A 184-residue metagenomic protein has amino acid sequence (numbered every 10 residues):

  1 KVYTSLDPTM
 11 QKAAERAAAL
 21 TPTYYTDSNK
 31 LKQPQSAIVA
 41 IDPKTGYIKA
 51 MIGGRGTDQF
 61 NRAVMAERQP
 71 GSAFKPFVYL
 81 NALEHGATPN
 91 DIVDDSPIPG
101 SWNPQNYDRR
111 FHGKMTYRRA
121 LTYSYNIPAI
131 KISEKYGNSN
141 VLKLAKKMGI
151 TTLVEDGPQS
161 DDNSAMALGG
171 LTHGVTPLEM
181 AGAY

Functional and structural regions predicted by a protein language model:
K1-D27: Conserved, well-ordered alpha-helix/loop/beta-strand core segments that scaffold catalytic motifs
K1-S5, T26, F60-R68, P104-R110 (+3 more regions): Second-shell loop/turn segments in exported
V2, Y24-Q35, N90, L153-M166: Surface-exposed patches in mature extracellular/periplasmic domains of secreted proteins
A14, T45-G46, E67-V93, A120 (+1 more regions): Active-site SXXK
K30-T57, K143-M148: A short, well-structured edge-of-sheet supersecondary motif
A87-V141, N163: Conserved catalytic neighborhood of penicillin-recognizing serine enzymes
Y136-E155: Short, charged, amphipathic alpha-helices and their helix-cap/turn boundaries
T152-Y184: Active-site-proximal helix/loop microenvironment of the serine DD-peptidase/beta-lactamase transpeptidase fold
